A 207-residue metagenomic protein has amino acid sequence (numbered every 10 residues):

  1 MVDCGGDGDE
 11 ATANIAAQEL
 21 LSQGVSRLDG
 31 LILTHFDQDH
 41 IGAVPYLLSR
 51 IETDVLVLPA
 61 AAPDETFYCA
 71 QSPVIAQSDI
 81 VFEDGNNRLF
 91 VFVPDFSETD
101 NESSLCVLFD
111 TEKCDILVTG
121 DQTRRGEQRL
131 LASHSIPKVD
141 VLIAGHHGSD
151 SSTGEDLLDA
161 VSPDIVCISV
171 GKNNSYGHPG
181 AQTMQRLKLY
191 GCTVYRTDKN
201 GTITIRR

Functional and structural regions predicted by a protein language model:
M1-R207: Non-globular, low-confidence helical/coil segments that flank catalytic cores
